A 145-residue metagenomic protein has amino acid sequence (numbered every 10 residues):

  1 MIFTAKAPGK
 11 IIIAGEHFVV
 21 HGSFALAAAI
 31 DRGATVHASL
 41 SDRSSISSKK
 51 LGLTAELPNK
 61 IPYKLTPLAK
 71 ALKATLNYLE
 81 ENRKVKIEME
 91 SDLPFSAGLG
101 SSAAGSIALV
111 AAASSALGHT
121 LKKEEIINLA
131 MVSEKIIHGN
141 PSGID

Functional and structural regions predicted by a protein language model:
M1-A97, S114-S115, H119-L121: ATP-binding N-lobe of GHMP and related small-molecule kinases
I30, G100, P141-S142: Short glycine/proline-enriched turns and hinge-like loops at secondary-structure junctions
P67, A71, G105-S106, S142: Catalytic-loop motifs flanking and including active-site residues across diverse enzymes
S101, G105, K122: Short, contiguous, pocket-lining structural segments that sit at or immediately flank catalytic/ligand-binding sites
A104-A116: Stable alpha-helical structural segments in soluble proteins, enriched in small hydrophobic residues
K123-D145: Alpha/beta catalytic cores of group-transfer enzymes, especially the acyltransferase/condensing modules of polyketide
